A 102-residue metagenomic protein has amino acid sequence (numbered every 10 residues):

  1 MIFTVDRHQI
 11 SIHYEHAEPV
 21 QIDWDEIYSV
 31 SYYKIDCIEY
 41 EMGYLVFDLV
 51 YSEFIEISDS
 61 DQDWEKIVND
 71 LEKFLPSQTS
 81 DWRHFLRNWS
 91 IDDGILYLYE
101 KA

Functional and structural regions predicted by a protein language model:
M1-Q21: Conserved beta-hairpin
T4-I10, D25-Y28, V50-S52: Short, solvent-exposed coil/turn segments at beta-strand boundaries
Q21-D23, S58: Short, solvent-exposed coil/turn linker segments
Y28-A102: Acidic, Ser/Thr- and proline-rich intrinsically disordered linker/docking segments of eukaryotic scaffolds
